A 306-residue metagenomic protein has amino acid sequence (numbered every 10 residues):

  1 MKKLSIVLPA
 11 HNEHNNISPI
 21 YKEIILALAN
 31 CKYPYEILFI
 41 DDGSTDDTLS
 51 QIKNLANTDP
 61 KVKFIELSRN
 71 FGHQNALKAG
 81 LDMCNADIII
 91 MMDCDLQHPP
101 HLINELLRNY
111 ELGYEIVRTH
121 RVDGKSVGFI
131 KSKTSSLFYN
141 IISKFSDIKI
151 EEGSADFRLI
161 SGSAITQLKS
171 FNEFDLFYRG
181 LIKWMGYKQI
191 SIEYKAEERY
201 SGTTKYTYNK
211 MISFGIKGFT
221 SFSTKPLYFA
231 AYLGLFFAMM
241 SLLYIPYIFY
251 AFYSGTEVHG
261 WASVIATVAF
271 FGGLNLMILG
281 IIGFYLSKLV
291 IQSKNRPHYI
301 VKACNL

Functional and structural regions predicted by a protein language model:
M1-S126: Structured catalytic core of nucleotide-sugar glycosyltransferases
P9, L67-R69, R158, A231 (+2 more regions): Short conserved micro-motifs on helix faces and helix-strand junctions that flank and scaffold key functional residues
I25-L28, K169, K294: Protein kinase-like catalytic domain
N54-N57, D82, R108, L112 (+5 more regions): Solvent-exposed polar/charged
K61, L67-R69, H73-M83, P100-L181 (+1 more regions): Acceptor/aglycone-binding surface of glycosyltransferases and processive sugar-polymer synthases
N140, F177-L306: Hydrophobic helical membrane-anchoring modules
